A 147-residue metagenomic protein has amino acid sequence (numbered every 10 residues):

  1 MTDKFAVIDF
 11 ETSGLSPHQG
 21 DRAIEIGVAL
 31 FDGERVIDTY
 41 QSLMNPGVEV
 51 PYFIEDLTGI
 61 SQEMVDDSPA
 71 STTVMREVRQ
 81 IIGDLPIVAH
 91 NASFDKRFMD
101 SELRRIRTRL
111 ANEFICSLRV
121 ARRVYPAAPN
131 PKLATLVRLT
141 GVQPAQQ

Functional and structural regions predicted by a protein language model:
M1-E113, P126-Q146: Conserved non-catalytic scaffold segment of RNase H-like nuclease domains
V120-A121: Short gly/pro/ser/thr-enriched loop/turn and capping motifs at secondary-structure boundaries
